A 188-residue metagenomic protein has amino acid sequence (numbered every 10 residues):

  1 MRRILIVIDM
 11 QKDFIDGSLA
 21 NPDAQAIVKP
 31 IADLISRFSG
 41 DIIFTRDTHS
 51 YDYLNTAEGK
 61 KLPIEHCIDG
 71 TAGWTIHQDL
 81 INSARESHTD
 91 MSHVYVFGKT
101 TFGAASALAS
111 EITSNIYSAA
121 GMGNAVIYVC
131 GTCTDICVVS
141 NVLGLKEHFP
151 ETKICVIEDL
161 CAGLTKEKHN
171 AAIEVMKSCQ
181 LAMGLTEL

Functional and structural regions predicted by a protein language model:
M1-V96, S118-A125, E151-C155, L164 (+2 more regions): Active-site acidic carboxylates
R46-T48, K99, G131-C133: Short, well-ordered beta-to-alpha junction loops that form the rim of enzyme active sites and present histidine/acidic
L54-T56, A107-S110, S140-N141, E167-K168: Short, well-ordered secondary-structure micro-motifs
G98-G121: Alpha-helical scaffold elements lining the catalytic groove of polysaccharide deacetylases
G103-A105, C161-T165: Short, small-residue-enriched loops and turns at beta-alpha junctions that line or gate enzyme active sites
A125-C137, C155-C161: Glycine-rich anion-binding loop/nest that anchors nucleotide
V138-H148: Short Gly/Thr/Asp-enriched flexible loops that form oxyanion-binding sites at enzyme active sites
